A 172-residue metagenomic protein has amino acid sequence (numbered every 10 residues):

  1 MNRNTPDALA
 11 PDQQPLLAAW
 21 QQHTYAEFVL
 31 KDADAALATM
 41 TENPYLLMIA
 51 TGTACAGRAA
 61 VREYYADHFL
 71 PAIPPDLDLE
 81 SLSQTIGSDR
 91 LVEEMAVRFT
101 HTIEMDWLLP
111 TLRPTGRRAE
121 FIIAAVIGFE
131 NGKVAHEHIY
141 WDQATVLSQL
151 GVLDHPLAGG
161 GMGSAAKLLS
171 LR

Functional and structural regions predicted by a protein language model:
M1-R172: C-terminal and inter-domain tail/linker signature
